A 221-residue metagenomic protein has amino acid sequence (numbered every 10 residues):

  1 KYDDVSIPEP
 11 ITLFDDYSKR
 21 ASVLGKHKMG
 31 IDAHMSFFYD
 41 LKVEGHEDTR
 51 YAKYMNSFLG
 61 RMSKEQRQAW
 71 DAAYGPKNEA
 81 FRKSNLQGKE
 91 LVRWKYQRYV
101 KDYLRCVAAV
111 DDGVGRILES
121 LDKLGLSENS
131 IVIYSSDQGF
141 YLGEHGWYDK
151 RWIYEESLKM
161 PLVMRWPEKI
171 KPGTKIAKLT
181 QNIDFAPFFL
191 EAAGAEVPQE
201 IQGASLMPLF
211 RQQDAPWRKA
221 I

Functional and structural regions predicted by a protein language model:
K1-N129, I133-T180, A192-E200: Active-site-proximal cap/lid insertion segments
A21-V23, P208-Q213: Short, solvent-exposed polar/charged micro-motifs at secondary-structure junctions
K159-L162, P187, K219-A220: Small-molecule pocket liners
M164, P187-E191, M207-R211: Generic alpha-helical structural context detector
N182, A186: Zinc-coordinating Cys/His ligand positions in small cysteine/histidine-rich zinc-finger domains
G203: A conserved active-site-flanking secondary-structure segment within enzyme catalytic domains
R211-I221: Short, intrinsically disordered, charge-balanced linker/junction segments flanking boundaries in proteins
